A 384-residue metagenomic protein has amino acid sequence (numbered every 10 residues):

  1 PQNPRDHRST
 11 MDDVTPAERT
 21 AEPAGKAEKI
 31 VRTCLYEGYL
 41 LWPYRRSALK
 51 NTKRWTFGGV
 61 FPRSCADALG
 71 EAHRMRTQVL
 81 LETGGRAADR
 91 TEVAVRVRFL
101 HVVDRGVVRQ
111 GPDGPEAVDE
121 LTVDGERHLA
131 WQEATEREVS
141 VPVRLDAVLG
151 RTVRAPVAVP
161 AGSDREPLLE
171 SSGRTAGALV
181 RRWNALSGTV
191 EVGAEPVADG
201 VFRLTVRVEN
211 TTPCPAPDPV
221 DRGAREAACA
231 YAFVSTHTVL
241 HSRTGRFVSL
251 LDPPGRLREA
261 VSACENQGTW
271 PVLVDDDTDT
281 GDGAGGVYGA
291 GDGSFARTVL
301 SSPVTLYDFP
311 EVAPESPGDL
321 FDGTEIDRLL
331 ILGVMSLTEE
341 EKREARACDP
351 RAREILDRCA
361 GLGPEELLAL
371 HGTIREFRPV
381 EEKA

Functional and structural regions predicted by a protein language model:
D13-E18, A24, L35, I355-G361: Catalytic cores of nucleic-acid ligases and guanylyltransferases
P16-T33, P317-I331: Short acidic, Pro/Gly- and aromatic-enriched capping/linker segments at domain boundaries
E22-G84: N-terminal ordered "arm"
A72, T83-A384: Extended, highly charged accessory segments
